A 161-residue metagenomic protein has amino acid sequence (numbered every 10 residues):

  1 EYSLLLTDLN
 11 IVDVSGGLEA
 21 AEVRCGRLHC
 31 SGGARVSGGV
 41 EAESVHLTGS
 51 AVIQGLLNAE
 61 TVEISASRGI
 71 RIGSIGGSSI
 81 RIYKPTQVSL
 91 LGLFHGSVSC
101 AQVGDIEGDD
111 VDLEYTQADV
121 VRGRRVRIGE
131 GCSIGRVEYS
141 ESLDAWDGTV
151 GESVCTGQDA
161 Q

Functional and structural regions predicted by a protein language model:
E1-Q161: Extended beta-solenoid/beta-helix repeat architectures
